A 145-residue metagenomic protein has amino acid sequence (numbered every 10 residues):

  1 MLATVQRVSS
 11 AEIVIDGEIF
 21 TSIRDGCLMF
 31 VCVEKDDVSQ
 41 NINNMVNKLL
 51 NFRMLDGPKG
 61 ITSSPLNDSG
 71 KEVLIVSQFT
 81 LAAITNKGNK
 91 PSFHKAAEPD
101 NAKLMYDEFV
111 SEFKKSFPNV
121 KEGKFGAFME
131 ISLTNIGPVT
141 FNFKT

Functional and structural regions predicted by a protein language model:
M1-S92, D100, L104-T145: N-terminal, polar/charged subdomain of small-to-medium soluble alpha/beta proteins
K95: An anionic oxygen-ligand recognition environment, strongly enriched in 2H phosphoesterase
